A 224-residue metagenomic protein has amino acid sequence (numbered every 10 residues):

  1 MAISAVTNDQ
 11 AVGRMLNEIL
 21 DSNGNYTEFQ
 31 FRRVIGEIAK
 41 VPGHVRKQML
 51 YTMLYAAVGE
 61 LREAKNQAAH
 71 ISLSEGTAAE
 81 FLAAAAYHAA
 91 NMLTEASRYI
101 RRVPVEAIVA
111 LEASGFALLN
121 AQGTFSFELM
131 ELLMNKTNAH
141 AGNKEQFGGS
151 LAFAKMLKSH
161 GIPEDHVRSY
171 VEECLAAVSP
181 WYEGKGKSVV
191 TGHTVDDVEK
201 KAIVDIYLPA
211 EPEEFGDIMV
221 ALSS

Functional and structural regions predicted by a protein language model:
M1, H44-V45, S223-S224: Acidic, proline/glycine-rich low-complexity IDRs
M1-A11: Long, contiguous interaction/recruitment modules in multidomain scaffold/adaptor proteins
A11-V12, E18-A141: Alpha-helical protein-protein interaction scaffolds
M130-E164, V195-D196: N-terminal low-complexity, intrinsically disordered segments
L151-E183: Helical scaffold of the NTase/Pol beta-like nucleotidyltransferase catalytic core
P180-A202: Short edge beta-strands and adjacent turn/loop segments
A202-F215: A short interface-forming secondary-structure element
E214-S224: Short, non-transmembrane amphipathic alpha-helical segments
